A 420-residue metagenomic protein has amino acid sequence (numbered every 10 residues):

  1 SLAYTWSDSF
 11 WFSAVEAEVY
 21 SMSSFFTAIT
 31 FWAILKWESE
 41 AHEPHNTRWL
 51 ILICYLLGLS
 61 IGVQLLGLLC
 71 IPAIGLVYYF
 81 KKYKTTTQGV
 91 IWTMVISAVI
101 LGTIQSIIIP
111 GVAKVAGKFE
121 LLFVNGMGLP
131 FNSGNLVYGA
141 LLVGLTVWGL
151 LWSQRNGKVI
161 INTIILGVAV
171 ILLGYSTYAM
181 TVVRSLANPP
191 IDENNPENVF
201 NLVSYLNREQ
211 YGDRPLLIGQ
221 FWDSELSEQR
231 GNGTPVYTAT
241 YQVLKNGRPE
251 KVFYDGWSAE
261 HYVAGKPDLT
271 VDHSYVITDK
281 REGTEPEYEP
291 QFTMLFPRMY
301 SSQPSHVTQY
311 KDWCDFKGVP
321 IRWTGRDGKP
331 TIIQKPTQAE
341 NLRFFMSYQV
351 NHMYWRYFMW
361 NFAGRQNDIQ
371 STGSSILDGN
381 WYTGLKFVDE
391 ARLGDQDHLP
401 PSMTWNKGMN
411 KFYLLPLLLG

Functional and structural regions predicted by a protein language model:
S1-S24, L57-L65, I107-F131: Aromatic- and kink-enriched transmembrane "portal" helix at the membrane-lumen/periplasm boundary that abuts
Y4-W6, Q64, T103-I107, V168-A187: Transmembrane signal-anchor helices characteristic of membrane glycosylation enzymes that use polyprenol
S7-F25, F31, L129-L141, K407-L417: Membrane-interface micro-motifs in multi-pass membrane enzymes
F26, L66-Y78, G139-L142: Transmembrane-embedded, aromatic-rich helix segments that form part of the hydrophobic channel/pocket engaging
T30-W49, Y78-T87: Membrane-interface transmembrane helices that cradle and orient dolichyl/undecaprenyl
K84-V95, L129-V137, Q154-A169: Membrane-interfacial entry segments at the cytosolic side of transmembrane helices
L142-Q154, Y413-G420: Hydrophobic, aromatic-rich transmembrane alpha-helices and their immediate juxtamembrane boundary segments
S185-P416: Lumenal/periplasmic acceptor-binding loop at the mouth of the active site in multi-pass, GT-C-fold membrane enzymes
